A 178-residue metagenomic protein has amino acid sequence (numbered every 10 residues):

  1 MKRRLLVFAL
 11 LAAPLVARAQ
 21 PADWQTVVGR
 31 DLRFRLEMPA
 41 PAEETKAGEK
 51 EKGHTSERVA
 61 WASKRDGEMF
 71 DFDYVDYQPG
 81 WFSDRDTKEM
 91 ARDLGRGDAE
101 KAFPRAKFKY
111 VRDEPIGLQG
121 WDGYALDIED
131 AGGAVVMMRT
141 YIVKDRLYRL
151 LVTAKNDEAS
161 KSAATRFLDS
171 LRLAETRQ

Functional and structural regions predicted by a protein language model:
R3-V7: N-terminal export leaders
F8-A19: Hydrophobic h-region of N-terminal signal peptides that target proteins for export in Gram-negative bacteria
A19-V27: Cleaved targeting-peptide boundary
V28, R35-A62, G95-I142: Signature of long, low-cysteine stretches enriched in small and polar/charged residues
R30, F34, P39-E44, T87-F103 (+2 more regions): Surface-exposed amphipathic alpha-helical segments
L32, D66, V75-Y77, A131 (+1 more regions): Solvent-exposed coil/turn segments that connect beta secondary-structure elements in extracytoplasmic/periplasmic
A60-M90, L150: A short acidic-to-branched-hydrophobic micro-motif
G67-M69, W121, G133, K144-L150: Coil-to-beta-strand transition motifs
